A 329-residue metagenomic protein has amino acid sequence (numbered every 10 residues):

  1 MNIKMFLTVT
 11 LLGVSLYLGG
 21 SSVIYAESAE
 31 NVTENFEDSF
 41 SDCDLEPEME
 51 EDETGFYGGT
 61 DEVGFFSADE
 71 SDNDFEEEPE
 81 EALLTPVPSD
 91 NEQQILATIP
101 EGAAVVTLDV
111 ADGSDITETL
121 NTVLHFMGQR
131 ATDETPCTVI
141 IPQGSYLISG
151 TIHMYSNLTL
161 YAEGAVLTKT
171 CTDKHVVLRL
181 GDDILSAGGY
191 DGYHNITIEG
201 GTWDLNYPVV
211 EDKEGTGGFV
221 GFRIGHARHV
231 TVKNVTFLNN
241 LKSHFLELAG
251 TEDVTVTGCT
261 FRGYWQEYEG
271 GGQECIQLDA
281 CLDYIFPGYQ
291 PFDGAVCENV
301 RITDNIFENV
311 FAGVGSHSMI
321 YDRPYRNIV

Functional and structural regions predicted by a protein language model:
V9-G19: Bacterial N-terminal signal peptides
Y17-N31: Sec-dependent signal peptide cleavage junction
E77-T122: Right-handed parallel beta-helix/beta-solenoid
A111-N121, T135-V176, D183, W203 (+1 more regions): N-terminal extracellular ligand-recognition/capping segment immediately after the signal peptide
L120-A131, L147-S156, A187-G188, F245-E247 (+2 more regions): Short, T/G/N/S-enriched strand-turn elements that build extracellular solenoid repeat scaffolds
C137, G144, G150, S156-L158 (+11 more regions): The right-handed parallel beta-helix/beta-solenoid scaffold, focusing on the short coil/turn and N-cap positions
I148-T151, K169-H175, Y207-K213, F219-V220 (+5 more regions): Short glycine/acidic-rich loop motifs that flank beta-strands on beta-rich extracellular proteins
E163-A165, H194-L205, R228-N239, E252-W265 (+2 more regions): Right-handed parallel beta-helix
